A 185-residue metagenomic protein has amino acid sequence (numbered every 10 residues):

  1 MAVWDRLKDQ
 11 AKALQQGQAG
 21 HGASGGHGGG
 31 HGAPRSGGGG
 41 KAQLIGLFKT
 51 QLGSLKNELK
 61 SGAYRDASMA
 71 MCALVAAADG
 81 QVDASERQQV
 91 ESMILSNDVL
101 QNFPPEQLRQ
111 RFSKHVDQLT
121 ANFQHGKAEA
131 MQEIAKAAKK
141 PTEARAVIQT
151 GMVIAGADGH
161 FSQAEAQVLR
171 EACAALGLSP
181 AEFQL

Functional and structural regions predicted by a protein language model:
M1-L74, A84-L185: Small-residue-enriched hydrophobic alpha-helices in membranes
